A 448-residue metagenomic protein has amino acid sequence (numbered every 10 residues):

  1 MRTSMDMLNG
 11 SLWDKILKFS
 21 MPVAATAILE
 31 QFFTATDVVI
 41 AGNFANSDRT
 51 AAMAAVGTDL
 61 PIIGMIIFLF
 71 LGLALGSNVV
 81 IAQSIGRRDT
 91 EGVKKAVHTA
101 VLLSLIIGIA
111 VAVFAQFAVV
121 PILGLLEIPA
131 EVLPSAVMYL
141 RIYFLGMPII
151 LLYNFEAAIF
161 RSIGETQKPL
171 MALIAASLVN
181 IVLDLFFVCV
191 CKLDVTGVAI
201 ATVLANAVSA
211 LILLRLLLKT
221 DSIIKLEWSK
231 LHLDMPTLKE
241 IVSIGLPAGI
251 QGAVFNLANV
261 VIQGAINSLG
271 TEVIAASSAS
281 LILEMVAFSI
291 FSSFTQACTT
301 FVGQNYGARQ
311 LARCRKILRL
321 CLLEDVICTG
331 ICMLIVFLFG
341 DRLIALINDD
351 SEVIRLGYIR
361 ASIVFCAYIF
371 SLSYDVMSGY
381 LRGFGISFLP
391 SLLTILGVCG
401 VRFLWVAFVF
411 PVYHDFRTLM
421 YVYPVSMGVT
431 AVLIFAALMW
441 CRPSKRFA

Functional and structural regions predicted by a protein language model:
M1-S20, I81-G146, V190-L246, V302-A367 (+1 more regions): Short alpha-helical transmembrane segments in multi-pass integral membrane proteins
M7-V39, N43-S47, P61-G76, V80 (+6 more regions): N-terminal transmembrane alpha-helices
K18-V38, I142, A176, A205-S209 (+3 more regions): Transmembrane helical elements of multi-pass membrane transporters/channels
V23, A27, V39, V79 (+16 more regions): Transmembrane alpha-helix boundary and packing residues in multipass membrane permease domains and related
I28, F32-A54, L123-A130, F186-L193 (+4 more regions): Helix-terminus/linker motif at the lipid-water interface of multi-pass membrane proteins
T50-P61, A136, L140, A199 (+3 more regions): Small-residue hotspots at the loop-to-helix junctions and early N-terminal turns of transmembrane alpha-helices
M53-V113, I150-P169, A276-G340, S371-T394: Small-residue-rich hydrophobic transmembrane alpha-helices
A74, Y143-R161, P169-S177, V198-L211 (+4 more regions): Short runs within selected transmembrane alpha-helices of multi-pass transporters and secretion channels
